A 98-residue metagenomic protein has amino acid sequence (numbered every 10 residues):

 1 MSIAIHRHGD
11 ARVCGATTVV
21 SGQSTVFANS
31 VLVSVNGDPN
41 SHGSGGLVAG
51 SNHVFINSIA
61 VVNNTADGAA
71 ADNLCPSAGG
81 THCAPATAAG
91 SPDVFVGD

Functional and structural regions predicted by a protein language model:
M1-D98: Intrinsically disordered, low-complexity proline/glycine-rich segments
